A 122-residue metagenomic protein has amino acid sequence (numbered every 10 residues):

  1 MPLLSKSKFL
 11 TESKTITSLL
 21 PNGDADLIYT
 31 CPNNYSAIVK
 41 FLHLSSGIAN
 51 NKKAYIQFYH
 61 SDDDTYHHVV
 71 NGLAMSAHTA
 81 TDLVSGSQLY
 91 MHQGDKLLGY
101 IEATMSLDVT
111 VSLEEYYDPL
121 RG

Functional and structural regions predicted by a protein language model:
M1, K53, S76-T79: Residue-level detector of intrinsically disordered, flexible termini and proteolytic processing junctions
M1-S36, G47, Q93, I101-G122: C-terminal interaction-tip segments
D24-L27, F41, D82-S85: Short structured motifs
S36-H43, Y55-Q57, D82, Y90: Ordered hydrophobic segments in well-structured contexts
V39-F41, N51-Y55, S106-T110: Exposed beta-strand and adjacent loop surfaces of beta-rich binding modules that mediate intermolecular recognition
K40-S45, L97-G99: Buried hydrophobic-core signal for structured, non-transmembrane domains
A49-G72: Short, surface-exposed beta-strand/strand-loop-strand elements in extracellular ectodomains
D64-K96: Intrinsically disordered, low-complexity Pro/Gly/Ser/Thr-rich segments with frequent PxxP/GP/PP motifs and embedded
